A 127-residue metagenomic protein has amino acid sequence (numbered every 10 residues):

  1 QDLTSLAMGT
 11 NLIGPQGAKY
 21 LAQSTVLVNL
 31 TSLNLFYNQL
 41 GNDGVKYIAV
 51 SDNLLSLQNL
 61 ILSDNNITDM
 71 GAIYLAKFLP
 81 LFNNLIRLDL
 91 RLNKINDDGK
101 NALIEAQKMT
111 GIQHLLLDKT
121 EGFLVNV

Functional and structural regions predicted by a protein language model:
Q1-S5, T25-S32, D52-N59, P80-R87 (+1 more regions): Leucine-rich repeat
T4, K19-A22, A49, I61 (+4 more regions): Intrinsically disordered, low-complexity segments enriched in glycine/proline and serine/threonine
A7-G9: Conserved alpha-helical positions within TPR/SEL1-like repeat arrays
N11, L35-N38, N65, N93 (+1 more regions): Consensus "Asn ladder" position of solenoid repeat domains
I13-Y20, L40-A49, I67-L75, I95-A102 (+1 more regions): The leucine-rich repeat
L35, L60-L62, L75, L90: Structural signal for hydrophobic/aromatic residues that build the beta-strand cores of folded beta-sheet domains
L85-V127: Leucine-rich solenoid repeat scaffolds
